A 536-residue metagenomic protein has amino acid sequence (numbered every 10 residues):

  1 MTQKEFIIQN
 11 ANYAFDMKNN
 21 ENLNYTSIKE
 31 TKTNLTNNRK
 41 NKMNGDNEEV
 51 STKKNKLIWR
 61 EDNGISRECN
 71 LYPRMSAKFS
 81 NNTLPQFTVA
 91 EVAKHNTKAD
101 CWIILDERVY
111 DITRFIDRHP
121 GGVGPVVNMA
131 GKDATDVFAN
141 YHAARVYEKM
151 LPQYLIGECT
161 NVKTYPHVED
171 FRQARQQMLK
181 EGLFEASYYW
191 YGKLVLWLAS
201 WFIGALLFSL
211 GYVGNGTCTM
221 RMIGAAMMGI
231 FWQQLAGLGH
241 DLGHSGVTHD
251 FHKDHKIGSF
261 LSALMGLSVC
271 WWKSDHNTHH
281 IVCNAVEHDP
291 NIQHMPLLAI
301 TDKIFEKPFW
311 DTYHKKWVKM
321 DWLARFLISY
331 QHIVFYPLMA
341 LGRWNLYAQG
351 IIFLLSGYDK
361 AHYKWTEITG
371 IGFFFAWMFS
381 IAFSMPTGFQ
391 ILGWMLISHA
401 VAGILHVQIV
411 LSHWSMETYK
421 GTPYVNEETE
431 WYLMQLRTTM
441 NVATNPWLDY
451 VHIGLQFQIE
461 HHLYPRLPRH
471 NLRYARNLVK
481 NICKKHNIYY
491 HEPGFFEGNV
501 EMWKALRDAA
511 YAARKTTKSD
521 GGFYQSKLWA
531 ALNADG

Functional and structural regions predicted by a protein language model:
T2-D16, N20, N24-I28, R39 (+1 more regions): B-type heme-binding environments
V89-L105, Q176-L198, L206-N215, A226 (+1 more regions): Asp/Glu-centered strand-loop micro-motifs enriched in Gly/Pro and often flanked by an aromatic residue
K180-Y189, V318-F326, G357-W365: Juxtamembrane membrane-interface segments at transmembrane-helix boundaries in membrane proteins
Y188-L235, S262-L267, S329-L346, K360-I409 (+1 more regions): Alpha-helical bilayer-embedded segments of polytopic membrane proteins, i.e., transmembrane/intramembrane helices
A225-G357, P423-K515: Membrane-embedded catalytic scaffold of the fatty acid hydroxylase/desaturase
I397-S415, V479-Y489: C-terminal, active-site-flanking charged/polar segments
E417-P423: Short, Lys/Arg-enriched, Gly/Pro-containing loop segments at transmembrane-helix junctions of multi-pass membrane
K515-G536: C-terminal helix/juxtamembrane-tail motif
